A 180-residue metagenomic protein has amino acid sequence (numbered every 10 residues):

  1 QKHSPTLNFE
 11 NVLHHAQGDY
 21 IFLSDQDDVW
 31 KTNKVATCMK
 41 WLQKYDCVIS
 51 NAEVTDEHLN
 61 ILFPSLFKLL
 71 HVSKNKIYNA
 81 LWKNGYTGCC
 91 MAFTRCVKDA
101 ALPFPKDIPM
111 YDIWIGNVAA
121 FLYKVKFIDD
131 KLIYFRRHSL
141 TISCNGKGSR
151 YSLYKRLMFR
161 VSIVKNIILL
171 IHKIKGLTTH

Functional and structural regions predicted by a protein language model:
Q1-A16: Glycine-rich, basic loop-to-helix element that forms the pyrophosphate-binding segment of sugar-nucleotide handling
H14, N75-G146: Conserved nucleotide-sugar donor-binding catalytic segment
I21: Short aromatic/hydrophobic "clamp" motif used to bind/position activated sugar donors
D25-V29, N51: The conserved acidic donor/metal-binding loop of glycosyltransferases
V35-L62: Conserved donor NDP-sugar-binding/catalytic core segment of glycosyltransferases
T55-N84: Acceptor/aglycone-binding surface of glycosyltransferases and processive sugar-polymer synthases
V72-A80, F135-S139, C144-T178: Catalytic core of nucleotide-sugar-dependent glycosyltransferases
